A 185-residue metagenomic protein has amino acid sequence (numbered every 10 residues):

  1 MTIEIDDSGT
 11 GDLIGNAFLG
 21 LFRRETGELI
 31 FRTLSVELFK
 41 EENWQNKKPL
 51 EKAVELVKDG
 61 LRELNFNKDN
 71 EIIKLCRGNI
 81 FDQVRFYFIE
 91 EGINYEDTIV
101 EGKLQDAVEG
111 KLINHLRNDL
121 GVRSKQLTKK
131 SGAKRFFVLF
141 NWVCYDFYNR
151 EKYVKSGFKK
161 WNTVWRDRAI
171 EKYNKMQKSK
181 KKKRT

Functional and structural regions predicted by a protein language model:
M1-T185: RNase H-like, Mg2+-dependent phosphodiesterase core, and more generally RNA phosphate-backbone-engaging helix-loop
